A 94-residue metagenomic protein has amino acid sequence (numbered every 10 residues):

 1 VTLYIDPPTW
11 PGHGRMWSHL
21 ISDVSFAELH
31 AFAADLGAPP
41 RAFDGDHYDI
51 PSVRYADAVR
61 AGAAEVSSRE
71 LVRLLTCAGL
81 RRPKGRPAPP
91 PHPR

Functional and structural regions predicted by a protein language model:
V1, K84-R94: Actinobacteria-biased recognition of intrinsically disordered, low-complexity terminal regions
V1-L29: The feature represents the first ordered module of a protein
T2-L3, R15-S18, D35-P40, Y55 (+2 more regions): Terminal leader/tail segments of proteins
P11-G12, G37-A38, R81: Generic signal for short, ordered secondary-structure residues within or immediately flanking folded domains
H19-D46: A short, structured beta-strand/loop element
G45-A88: Short, compact, well-ordered microdomains
